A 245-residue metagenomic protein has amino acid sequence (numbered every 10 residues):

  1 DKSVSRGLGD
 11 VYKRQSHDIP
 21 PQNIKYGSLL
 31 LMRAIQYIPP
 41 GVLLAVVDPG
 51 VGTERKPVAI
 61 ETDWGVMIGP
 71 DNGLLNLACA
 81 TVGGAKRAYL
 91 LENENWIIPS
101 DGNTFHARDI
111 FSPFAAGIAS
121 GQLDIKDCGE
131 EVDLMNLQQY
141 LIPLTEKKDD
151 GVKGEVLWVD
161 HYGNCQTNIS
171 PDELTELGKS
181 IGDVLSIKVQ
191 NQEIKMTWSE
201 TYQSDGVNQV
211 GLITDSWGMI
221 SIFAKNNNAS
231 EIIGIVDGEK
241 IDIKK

Functional and structural regions predicted by a protein language model:
D1-Y12: Single conserved hydrophobic/aromatic residue that forms the stacking wall/gate of nucleotide- or nucleobase-binding
D10-K13, G41-L44, P57-A59, G65-I68 (+8 more regions): Structural motif
R14, D18-G27, Y37-V47, G52-D109: Active-site histidine-anchored catalytic micro-motif
Q15, V46-P49, T62-D63, P70-N72 (+7 more regions): Fold-independent oxyanion-binding glycine-rich loops and adjacent beta-strand/coil segments at enzyme active sites
L30-R33, L77, P113-G117: Alpha-helical scaffold segments in soluble metabolic enzymes
G84, I98-E173, G178-K179: Anionic-ligand-binding alpha/beta catalytic cores of soluble enzymes and soluble regulatory domains that recognize
Q166-G234: A conserved acidic, glycine/proline-rich C-terminal tail/linker
D237-K245: Surface-exposed interaction regions enriched in Ser/Thr/Asp/Glu that occur as long low-complexity tracts or repetitive
